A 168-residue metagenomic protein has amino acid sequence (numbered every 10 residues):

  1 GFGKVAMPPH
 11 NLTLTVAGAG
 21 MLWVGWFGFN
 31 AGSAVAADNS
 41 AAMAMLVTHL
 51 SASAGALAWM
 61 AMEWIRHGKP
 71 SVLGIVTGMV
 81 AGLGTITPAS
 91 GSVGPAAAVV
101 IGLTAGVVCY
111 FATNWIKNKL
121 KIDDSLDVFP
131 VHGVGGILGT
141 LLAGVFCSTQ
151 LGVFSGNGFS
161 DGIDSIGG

Functional and structural regions predicted by a protein language model:
G1-G168: Glycine- and aromatic-enriched membrane alpha-helices
